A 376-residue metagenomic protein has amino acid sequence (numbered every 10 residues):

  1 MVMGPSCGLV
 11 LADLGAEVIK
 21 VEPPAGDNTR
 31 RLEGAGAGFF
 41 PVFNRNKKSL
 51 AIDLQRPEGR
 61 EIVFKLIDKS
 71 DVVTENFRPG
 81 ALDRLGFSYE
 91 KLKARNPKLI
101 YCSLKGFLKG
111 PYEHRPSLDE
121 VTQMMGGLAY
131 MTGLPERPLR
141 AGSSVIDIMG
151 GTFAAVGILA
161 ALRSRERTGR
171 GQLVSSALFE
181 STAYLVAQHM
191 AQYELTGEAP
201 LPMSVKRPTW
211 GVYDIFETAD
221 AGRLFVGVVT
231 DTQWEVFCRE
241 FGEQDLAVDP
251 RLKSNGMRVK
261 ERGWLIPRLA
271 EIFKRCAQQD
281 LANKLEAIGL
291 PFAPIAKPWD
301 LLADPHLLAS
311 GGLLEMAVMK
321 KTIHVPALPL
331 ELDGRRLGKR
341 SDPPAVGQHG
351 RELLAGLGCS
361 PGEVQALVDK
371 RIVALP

Functional and structural regions predicted by a protein language model:
M1-G157, A161-R167, M316, A345 (+1 more regions): N-terminal helix-loop segment corresponding to the beta1-alpha1 unit of nucleotide/adenylate-binding folds
A25, G106-L108, L178-A183, D220-G222 (+2 more regions): Glycine-rich beta-alpha junction loops
K109, P135-S143, E166-T182, L201-P208 (+1 more regions): Conserved Rossmann-fold dehydrogenase catalytic segment
A129, G151-G171, Y184-T196, C238-D245: Oxidoreductase and adenylate-handling cofactor-binding alpha/beta cores
S144-L159, L178-V186, V229, Q233: Mid-domain beta-loop-alpha active-site segment that forms a flexible, acidic cofactor/metal-binding surface
V212-I288, F292: Aromatic-enriched alpha-helical interface/lid elements that frame and gate functional surfaces
E217-A219, D300-P376: Terminal low-complexity tails and localization/encapsulation signals of metabolic enzymes
E286-L308: Conserved PLP cofactor-binding pocket of PLP-dependent enzymes
